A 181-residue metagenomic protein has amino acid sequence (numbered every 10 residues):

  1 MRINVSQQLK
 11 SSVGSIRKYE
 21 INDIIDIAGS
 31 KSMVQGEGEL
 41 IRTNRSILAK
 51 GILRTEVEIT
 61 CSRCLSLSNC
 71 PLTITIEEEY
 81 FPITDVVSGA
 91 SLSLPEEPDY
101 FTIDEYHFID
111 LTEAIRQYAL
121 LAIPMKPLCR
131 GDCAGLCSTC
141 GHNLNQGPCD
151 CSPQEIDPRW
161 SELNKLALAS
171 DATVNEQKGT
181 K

Functional and structural regions predicted by a protein language model:
M1-K181: Structured interface patches
